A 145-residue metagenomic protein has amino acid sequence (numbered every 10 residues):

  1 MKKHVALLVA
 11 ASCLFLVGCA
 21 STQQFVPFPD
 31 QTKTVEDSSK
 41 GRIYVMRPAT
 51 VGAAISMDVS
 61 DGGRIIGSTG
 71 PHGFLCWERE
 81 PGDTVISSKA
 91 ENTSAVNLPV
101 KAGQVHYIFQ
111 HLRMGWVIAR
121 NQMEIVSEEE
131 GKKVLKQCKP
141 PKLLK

Functional and structural regions predicted by a protein language model:
M1-C19: Sec-dependent bacterial lipoprotein signal peptides
C19-K145: Short loop/turn and low-complexity linker motifs enriched in small/turn-promoting residues
